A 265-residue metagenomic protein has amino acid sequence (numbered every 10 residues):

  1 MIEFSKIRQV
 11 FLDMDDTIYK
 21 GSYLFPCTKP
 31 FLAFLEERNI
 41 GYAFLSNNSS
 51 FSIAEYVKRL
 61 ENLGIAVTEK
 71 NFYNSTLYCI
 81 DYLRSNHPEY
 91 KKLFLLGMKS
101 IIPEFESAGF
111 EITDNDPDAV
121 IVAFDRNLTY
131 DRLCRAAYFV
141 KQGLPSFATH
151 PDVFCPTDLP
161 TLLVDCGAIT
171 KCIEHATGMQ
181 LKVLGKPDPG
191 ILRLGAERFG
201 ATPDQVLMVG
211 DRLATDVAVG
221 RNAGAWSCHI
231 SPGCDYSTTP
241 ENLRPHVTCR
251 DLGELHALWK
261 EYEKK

Functional and structural regions predicted by a protein language model:
I2-M14, Y19-E37, A54-Y73, I80 (+1 more regions): Asp-based, Mg2+/Mn2+-dependent phosphohydrolase catalytic module
N48: Conserved phosphate/oxyanion-binding catalytic-loop motifs
